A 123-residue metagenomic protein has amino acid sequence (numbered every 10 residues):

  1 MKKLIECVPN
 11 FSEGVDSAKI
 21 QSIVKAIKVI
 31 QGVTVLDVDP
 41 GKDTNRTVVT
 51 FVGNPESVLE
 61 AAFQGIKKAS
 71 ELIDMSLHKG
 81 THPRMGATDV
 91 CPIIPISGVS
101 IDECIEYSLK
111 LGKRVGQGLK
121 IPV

Functional and structural regions predicted by a protein language model:
M1-V123: Long, contiguous binding/interaction regions
